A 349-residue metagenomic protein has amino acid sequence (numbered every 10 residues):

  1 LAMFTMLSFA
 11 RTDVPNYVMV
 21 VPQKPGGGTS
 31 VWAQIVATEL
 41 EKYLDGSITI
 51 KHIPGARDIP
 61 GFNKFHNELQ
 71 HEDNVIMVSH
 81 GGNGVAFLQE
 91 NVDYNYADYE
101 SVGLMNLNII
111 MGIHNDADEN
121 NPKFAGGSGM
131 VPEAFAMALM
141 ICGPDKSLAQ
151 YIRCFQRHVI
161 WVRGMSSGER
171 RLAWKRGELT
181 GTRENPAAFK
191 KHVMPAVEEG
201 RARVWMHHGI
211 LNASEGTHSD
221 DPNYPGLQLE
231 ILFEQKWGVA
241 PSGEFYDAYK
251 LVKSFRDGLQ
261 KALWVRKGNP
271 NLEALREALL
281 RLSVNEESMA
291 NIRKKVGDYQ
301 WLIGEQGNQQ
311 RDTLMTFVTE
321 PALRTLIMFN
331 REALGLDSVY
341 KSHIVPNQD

Functional and structural regions predicted by a protein language model:
T5-L7: N-terminal signal peptide c-region/cleavage motif recognized by signal peptidases
A10-E100, V131, P144-A196, E286-E305 (+1 more regions): N-terminal (or domain-start) structured segment
K24-G26, G81-G82, I109, N115-A117 (+2 more regions): Short coil/turn segments
D73-M77, V92-D116, N121-A125, R203-V204 (+2 more regions): A structural signal for short loop-to-beta-strand junctions that line the ligand-binding cleft of periplasmic/secreted
G84-V92, L104-D118, P132-C142, G258-V265 (+1 more regions): Periplasmic solute-binding protein
Y99-V102, L107-D116, F124-G127, T217-D220 (+3 more regions): Contiguous mixed-secondary-structure segments that line small-molecule binding/active-site clefts of soluble domains
H192-S283, E332-D349: C-terminal lobe and pocket-closing loops of periplasmic/extracytoplasmic Venus-flytrap solute-binding proteins
S254-R324: Secondary-structure end/capping motifs
